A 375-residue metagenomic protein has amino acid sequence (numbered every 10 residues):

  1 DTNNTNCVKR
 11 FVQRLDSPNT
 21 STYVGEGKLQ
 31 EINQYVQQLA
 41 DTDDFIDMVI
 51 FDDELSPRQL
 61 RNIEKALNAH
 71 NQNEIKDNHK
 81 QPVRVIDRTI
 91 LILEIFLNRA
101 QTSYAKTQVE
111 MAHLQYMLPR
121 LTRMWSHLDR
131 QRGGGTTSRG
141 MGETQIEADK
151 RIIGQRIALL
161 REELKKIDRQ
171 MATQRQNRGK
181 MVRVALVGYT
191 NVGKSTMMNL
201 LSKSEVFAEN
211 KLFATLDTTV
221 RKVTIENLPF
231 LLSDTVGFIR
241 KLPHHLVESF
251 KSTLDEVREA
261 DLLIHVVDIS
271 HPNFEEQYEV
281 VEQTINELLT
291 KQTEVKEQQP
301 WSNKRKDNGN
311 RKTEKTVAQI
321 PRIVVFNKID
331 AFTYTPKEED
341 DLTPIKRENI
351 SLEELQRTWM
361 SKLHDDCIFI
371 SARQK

Functional and structural regions predicted by a protein language model:
D1-R88, I92: N-terminal accessory targeting/assembly segments
T2, I32-T42, A66-H70, I95 (+13 more regions): Conserved, well-folded catalytic cores of nucleic-acid-processing and energy-transducing macromolecular machines
T2-N6, T42-D43, N177-K180, T190-V192 (+3 more regions): Short flexible coil/turn linkers enriched for glycine and charged/polar residues that connect secondary-structure
E26-L29, D43, P57-L60, L93 (+11 more regions): Amphipathic alpha-helical transducer elements in NTP-driven molecular machines
R58, T137, M171-L186, P300-Q319: Glycine/charge-rich, flexible interdomain linkers and switch-proximal surface loops that mediate coupling
A66-G134, M141, K291, T313-I323 (+1 more regions): Canonical P-loop GTPase G-domain recognition
M124-L262: Conserved G1/Walker A P-loop phosphate-binding module
I153, S202-K375: Helix-rich effector regions associated with P-loop NTPase G domains
